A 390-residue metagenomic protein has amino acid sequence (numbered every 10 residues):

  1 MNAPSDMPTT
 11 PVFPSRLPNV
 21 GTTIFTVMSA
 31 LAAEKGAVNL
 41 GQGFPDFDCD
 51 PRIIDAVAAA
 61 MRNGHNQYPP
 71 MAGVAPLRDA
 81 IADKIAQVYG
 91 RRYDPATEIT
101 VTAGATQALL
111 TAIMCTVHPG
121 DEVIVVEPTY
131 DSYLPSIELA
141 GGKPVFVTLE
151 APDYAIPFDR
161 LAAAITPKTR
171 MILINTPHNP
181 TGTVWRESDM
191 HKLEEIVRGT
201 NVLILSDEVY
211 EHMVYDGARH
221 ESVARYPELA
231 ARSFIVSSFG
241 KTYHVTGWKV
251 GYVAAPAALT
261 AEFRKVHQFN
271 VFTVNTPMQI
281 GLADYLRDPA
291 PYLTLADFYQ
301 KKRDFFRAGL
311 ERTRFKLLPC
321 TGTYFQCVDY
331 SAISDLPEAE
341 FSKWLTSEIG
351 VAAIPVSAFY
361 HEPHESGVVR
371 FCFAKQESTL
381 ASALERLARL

Functional and structural regions predicted by a protein language model:
N2, D83, W344-A353, F359-L390: PLP-dependent enzyme catalytic core of the Aspartate aminotransferase-like
A3-G104, T111, Y285-R287: N-terminal small-domain helix-loop-helix segment of the aminotransferase-like
H65, F263-H267, L286-A308, D335-P337: Structural signature of PLP-dependent enzymes
C115-I137: Conserved PLP-anchoring active-site segment centered on the Schiff-base-forming lysine
L139-V145: A short helix-loop-beta submotif of the ANL/AMP-binding
V145, L149-G217: Active-site phosphate-binding strand-loop segment of PLP-dependent enzymes
Y226-E262: Active-site PLP attachment segment
Q279, A283, Y299-R307, L317-Y330: Conserved glycine-rich beta-strand-loop-beta hairpin in the small C-terminal domain of fold type I
